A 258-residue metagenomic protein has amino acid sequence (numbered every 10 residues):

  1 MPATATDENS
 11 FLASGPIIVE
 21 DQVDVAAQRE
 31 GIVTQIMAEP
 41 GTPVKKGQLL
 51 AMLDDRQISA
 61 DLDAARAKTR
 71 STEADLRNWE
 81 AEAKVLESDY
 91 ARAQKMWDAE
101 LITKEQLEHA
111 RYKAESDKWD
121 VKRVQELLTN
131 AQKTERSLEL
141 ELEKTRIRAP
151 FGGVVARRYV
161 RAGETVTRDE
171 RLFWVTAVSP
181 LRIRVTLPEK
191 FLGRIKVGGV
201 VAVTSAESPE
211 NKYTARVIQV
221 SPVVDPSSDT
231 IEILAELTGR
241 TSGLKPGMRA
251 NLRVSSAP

Functional and structural regions predicted by a protein language model:
M1-I32, M37, T214, I218-Q219 (+1 more regions): N-terminal beta-strand block that forms a small beta-sandwich/beta-barrel module immediately after a flexible targeting
E8-L12, R148-A149, S205-T214: Short coil-to-beta-strand transition motifs
G15, A27, A51, F173 (+4 more regions): Preference for bulky hydrophobic residues occupying beta-strand positions in well-ordered beta-sheet regions
P16, T34-M37, P43-L49, E141 (+3 more regions): Surface-exposed patches in structured soluble domains
D24, A162, L181-R182, E189-G193 (+2 more regions): Short beta-strands and strand-coil junctions in structured, solvent-facing domains, enriched
M37-A38, T42-F151, Y159, R184: Amphipathic alpha-helical coiled-coil/rod segments that serve as protein-protein coupling scaffolds
A156-R157, N211-P258: Structural microfeature recognizing short secondary-structure transition sites
V178, V197-T214, S242: Low-complexity, intrinsically disordered, polar/proline/glycine/glutamine-rich protein-protein interaction regions
